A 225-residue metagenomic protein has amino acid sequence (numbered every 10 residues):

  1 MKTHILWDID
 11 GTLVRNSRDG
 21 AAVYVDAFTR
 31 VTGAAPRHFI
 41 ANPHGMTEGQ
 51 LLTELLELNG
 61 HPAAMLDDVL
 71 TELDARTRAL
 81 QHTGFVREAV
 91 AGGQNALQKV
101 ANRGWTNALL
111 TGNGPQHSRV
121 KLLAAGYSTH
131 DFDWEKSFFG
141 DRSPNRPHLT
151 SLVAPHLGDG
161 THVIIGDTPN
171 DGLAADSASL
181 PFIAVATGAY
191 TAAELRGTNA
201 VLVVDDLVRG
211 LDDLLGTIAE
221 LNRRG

Functional and structural regions predicted by a protein language model:
M1-W7, T161, E220-G225: Non-catalytic pre-domain segments flanking phosphatase-related domains
K2-I9, L13-A91: N-terminal helical cap/lid subdomain that shapes the substrate entry/recognition surface in HAD-like hydrolases
G93-R103: Catalytic-core regions built around general acid/base machinery
G114-V163, P169-A178: Substrate-recognition "cap/lid" segment bordering the active-site pocket of phosphatases
F138, L202-L207: Short acidic-hydrophobic, aromatic-tinged amphipathic segments that line or gate anion-handling sites
I164-V204: Acidic, Mg2+-coordinating phosphoryl-transfer loop and its flanking beta/alpha structural elements, shared across
L211-N222: Short amphipathic alpha-helix with an adjacent loop that forms part of the alpha/beta core around
